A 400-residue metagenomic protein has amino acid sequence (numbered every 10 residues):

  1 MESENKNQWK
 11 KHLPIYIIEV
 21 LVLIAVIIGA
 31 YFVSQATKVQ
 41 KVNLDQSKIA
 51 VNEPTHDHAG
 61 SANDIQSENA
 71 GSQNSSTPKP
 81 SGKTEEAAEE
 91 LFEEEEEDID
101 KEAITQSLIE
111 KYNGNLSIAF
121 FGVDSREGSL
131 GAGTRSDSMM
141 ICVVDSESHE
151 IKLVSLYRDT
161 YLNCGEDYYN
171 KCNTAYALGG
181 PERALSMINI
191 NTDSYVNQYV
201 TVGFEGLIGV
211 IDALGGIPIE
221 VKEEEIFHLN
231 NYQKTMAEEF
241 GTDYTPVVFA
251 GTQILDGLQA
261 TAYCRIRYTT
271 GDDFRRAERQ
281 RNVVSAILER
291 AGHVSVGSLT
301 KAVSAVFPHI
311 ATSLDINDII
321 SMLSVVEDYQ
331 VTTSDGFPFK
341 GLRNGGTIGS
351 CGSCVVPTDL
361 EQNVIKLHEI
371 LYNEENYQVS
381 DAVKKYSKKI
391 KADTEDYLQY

Functional and structural regions predicted by a protein language model:
M1-Y16: N-terminal Lys/Arg-rich, disordered targeting/topogenic segments
H12-S148, S321-S324: Entry/capping segment at the start of metal-dependent catalytic domains with acidic active-site entry clusters
A87-I109, N113-L116, G128-S129, C164 (+2 more regions): C-terminal solvent-exposed extensions
I109-E110, D212-S298: Flexible, polar/acidic helix-loop-strand segments at domain edges
N113-L116, T134-M139, S148-L156, D167 (+7 more regions): Extracytoplasmic
R126-G131, N170-L178, D193-Q198, I266-R275 (+3 more regions): Second-shell loop/turn segments in exported
S138, Y169, N173, P181-N189 (+9 more regions): Extracytoplasmic/secreted envelope proteins and their assembly/folding machinery, especially bacterial periplasmic
T174, L178-T242, H293, S313-D315: Amphipathic, coiled-coil-like alpha-helical scaffolding segments used for oligomerization/assembly
